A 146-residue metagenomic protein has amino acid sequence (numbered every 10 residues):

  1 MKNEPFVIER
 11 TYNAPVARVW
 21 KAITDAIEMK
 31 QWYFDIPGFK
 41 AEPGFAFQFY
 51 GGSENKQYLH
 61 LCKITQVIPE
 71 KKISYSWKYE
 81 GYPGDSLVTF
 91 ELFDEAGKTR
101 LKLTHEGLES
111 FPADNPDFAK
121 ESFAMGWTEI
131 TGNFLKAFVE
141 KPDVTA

Functional and structural regions predicted by a protein language model:
M1-G38: Hydrophobic ligand-binding cavity/cleft-lining segments
M1-Y12, V16, E54, F93-T104 (+2 more regions): Aromatic-glycine hotspot motif
N3-E4, P43, K56, G84: Residue-level preference for beta-strand/loop junctions
V7-N13, K40, Q48, K63 (+1 more regions): Generic structural detector for well-ordered beta-strands
V19, M29, F47, I64 (+4 more regions): Hydrophobic pocket/interface hotspot
I36-F49, K56: A solvent-exposed, acidic/Ser-Thr-rich amphipathic alpha-helical stretch
G38, N55-R100, E106-E109: Hydrophobic-ligand binding "helix-grip"
G107-A146: A conserved amphipathic terminal alpha-helix motif
